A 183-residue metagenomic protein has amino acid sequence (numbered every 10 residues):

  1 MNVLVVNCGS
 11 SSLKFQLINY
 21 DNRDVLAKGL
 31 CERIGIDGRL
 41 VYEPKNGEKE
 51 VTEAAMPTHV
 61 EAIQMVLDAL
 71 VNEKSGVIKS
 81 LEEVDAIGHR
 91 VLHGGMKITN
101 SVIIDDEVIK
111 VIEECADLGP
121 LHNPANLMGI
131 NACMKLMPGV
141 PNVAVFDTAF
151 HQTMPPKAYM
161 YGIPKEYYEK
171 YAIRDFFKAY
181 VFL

Functional and structural regions predicted by a protein language model:
M1-L4: Extreme N-terminal starter segment of soluble prokaryotic enzymes
N7, C31, I87, D147: Residue-level signal for inorganic ion chemistry
S12-M56: Short glycine-rich, Thr/Ser-proximal phosphate-binding strand/loop in the N-terminal lobe of ATP-dependent enzymes
D37-D85, G129: Conserved active-site "lid/cap" helical segment
E50-E53, I112-A116, K170-I173: Short glycine/proline- and acidic residue-enriched helix-loop micro-motifs that form flexible lids or anion-recognition
P57-E61, I103, E107, P124-M128 (+2 more regions): Conserved active-site and cofactor/substrate-binding residues in soluble primary-metabolism enzymes
L70, G76-H122, F150-A158: Short beta-strand-loop/turn "lid" adjacent to the catalytic site in phosphate-handling enzymes
L127-L183: ATP-dependent carbohydrate kinase catalytic cores
